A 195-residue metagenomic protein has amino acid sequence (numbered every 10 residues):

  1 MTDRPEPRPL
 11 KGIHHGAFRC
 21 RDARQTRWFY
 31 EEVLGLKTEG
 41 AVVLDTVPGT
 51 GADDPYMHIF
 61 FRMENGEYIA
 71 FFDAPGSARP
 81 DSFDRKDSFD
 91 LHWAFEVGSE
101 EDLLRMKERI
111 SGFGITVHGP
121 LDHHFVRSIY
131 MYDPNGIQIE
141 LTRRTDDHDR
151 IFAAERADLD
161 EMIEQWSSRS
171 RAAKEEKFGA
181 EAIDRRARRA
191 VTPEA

Functional and structural regions predicted by a protein language model:
R4, K11, D22-Q25, E67 (+4 more regions): Vicinal oxygen chelate
H14-H15: Short active-site oxyanion
R19-Y68: Core segments of cupin and vicinal oxygen chelate
D45-G49, G76-S82: A short, acidic/glycine-rich surface segment
T50-D53, S82-F83, Y130: Short glycine-biased active-site loop of nucleotidyltransferases that positions the nucleotide triphosphate and helps
F152-D158: Polybasic, low-complexity binding patches
